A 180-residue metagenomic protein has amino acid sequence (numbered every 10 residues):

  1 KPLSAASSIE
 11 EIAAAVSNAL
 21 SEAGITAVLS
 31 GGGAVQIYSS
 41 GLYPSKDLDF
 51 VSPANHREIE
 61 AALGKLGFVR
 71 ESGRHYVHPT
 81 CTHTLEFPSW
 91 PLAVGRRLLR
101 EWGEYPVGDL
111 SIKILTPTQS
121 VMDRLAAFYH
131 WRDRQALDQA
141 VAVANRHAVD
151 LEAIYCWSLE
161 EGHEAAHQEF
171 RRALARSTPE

Functional and structural regions predicted by a protein language model:
K1-E180: Compositionally biased terminal segments of proteins
